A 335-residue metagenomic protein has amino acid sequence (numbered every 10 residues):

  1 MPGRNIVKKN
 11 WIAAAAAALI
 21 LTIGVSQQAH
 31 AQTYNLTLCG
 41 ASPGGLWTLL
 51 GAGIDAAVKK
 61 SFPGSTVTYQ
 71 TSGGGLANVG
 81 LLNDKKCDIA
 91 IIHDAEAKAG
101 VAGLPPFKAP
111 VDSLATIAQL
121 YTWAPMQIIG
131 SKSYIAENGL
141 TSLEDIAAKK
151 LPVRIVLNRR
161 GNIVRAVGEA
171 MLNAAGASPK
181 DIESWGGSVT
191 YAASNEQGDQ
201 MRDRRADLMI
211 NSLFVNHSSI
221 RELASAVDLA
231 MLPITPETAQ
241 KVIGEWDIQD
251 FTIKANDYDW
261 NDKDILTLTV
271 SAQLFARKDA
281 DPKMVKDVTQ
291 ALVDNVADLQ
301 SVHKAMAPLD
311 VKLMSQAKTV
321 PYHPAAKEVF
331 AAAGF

Functional and structural regions predicted by a protein language model:
A15-G24: Bacterial N-terminal signal peptides
V25-A31: Sec/Tat signal peptide C-region and signal peptidase I cleavage site
Y34-I54, G74, R160-V164: Extracytoplasmic "Venus flytrap"
C39-G44, G130-S131, K150-V164, Y191-A192 (+1 more regions): Short beta-strand->loop
W47-G64, G168-N173: Short, polar/charged alpha-helical segment
D94-E96, L104-P105, T116-A118, K132-I135 (+2 more regions): Pocket-lining segment of extracytoplasmic ligand-binding domains
D112-G161: A conserved helix-loop-strand patch within extracytoplasmic ligand-binding domains of the periplasmic binding
A175, E196, D203-R204, L208 (+5 more regions): An extracytoplasmic/periplasmic, membrane-proximal ligand-sensing/linker region
